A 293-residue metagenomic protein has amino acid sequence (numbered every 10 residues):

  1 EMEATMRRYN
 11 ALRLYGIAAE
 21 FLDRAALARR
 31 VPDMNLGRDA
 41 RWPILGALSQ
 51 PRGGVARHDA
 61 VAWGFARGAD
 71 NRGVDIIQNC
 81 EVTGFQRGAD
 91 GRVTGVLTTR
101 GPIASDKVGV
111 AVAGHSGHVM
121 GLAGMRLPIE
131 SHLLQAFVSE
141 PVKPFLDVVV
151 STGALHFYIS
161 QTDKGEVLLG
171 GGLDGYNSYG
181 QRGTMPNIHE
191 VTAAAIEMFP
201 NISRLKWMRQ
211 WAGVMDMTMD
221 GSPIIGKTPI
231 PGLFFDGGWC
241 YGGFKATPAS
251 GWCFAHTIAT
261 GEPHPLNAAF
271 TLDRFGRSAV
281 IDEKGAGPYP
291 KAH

Functional and structural regions predicted by a protein language model:
E1-D33, H156, P186, A194-I196: Dinucleotide-binding Rossmann-like beta1-alpha1 core, especially the glycine-rich loop that anchors the ADP
M2-T5, R24, A62, S116 (+4 more regions): A general structural signal for well-ordered alpha-helical segments in protein cores
R8-Y9, A19-F21, A28-R72, G172-S178 (+2 more regions): Helix-loop-beta segment of a Rossmann-like dinucleotide-binding subdomain
A19, A154, I196-H293: C-terminal catalytic lobe of FAD-dependent flavoproteins
D23, Q78-C80, R209: Short loop/edge segments at beta-strand edges and connector loops that shape dinucleotide/nucleotide cofactor-binding
A47-K107: Helical element adjacent to the flavin cofactor pocket in flavoenzyme catalytic cores
G84-R92, G101-P231, K291-H293: Active-site substrate-recognition segment that forms the wall of the catalytic cavity or substrate channel
